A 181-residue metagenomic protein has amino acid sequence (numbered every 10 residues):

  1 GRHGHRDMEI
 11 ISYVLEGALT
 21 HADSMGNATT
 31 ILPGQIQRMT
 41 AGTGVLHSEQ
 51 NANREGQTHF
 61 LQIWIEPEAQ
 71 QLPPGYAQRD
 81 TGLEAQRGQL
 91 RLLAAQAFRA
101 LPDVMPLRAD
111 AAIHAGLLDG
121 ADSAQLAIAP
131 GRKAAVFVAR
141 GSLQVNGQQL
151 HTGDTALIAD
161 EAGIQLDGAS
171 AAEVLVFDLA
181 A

Functional and structural regions predicted by a protein language model:
G1-A181: Jelly-roll (double-stranded beta-helix
